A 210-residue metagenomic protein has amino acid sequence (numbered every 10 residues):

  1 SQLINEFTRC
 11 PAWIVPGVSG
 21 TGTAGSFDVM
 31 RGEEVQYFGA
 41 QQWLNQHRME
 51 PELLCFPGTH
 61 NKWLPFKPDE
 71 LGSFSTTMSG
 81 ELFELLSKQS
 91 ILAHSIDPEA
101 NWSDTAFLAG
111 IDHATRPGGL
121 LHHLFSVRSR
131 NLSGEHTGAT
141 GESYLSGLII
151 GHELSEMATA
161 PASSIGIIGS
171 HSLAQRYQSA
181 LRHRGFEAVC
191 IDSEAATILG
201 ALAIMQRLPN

Functional and structural regions predicted by a protein language model:
S1-E6: Conserved phosphate-binding loops in N-terminal lobes of ATP-dependent enzymes of the actin/Hsp70/sugar-kinase
P11, P16-P57, K62-H113, P117: Glycine-rich phosphate-binding loop plus the immediately following alpha-helix
R31-V35, T77, E81, G119 (+4 more regions): Conserved active-site and cofactor/substrate-binding residues in soluble primary-metabolism enzymes
G72-T77, R184-E194: Short hydrophobic/aromatic-enriched beta-strand-loop microsegments
H113-L154: Adenine-nucleotide phosphate-binding core of ATP-dependent small-molecule kinases
L154-A162: Phosphate/pyrophosphate-binding loops at sites that engage ATP/ADP/AMP, CoA/4′-phosphopantetheine, polyphosphate
A162-A180: Glycine-rich phosphate-binding loops at beta-strand->alpha-helix junctions
C190-N210: Glycine-rich phosphate-binding/hydrolytic loop that grips phosphoryl groups
